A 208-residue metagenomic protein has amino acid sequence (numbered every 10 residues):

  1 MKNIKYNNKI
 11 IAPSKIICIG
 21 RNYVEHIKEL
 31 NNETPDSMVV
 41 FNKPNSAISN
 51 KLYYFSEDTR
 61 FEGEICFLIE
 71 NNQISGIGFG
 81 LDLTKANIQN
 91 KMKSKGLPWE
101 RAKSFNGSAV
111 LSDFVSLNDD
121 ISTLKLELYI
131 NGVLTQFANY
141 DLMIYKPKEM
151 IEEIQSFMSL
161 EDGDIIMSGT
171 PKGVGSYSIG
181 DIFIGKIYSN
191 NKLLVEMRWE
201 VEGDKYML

Functional and structural regions predicted by a protein language model:
M1-I165, G173-L208: Catalytic-core "active-site belt" of small-molecule-metabolizing enzymes, emphasizing His/Asp/Glu-rich regions
